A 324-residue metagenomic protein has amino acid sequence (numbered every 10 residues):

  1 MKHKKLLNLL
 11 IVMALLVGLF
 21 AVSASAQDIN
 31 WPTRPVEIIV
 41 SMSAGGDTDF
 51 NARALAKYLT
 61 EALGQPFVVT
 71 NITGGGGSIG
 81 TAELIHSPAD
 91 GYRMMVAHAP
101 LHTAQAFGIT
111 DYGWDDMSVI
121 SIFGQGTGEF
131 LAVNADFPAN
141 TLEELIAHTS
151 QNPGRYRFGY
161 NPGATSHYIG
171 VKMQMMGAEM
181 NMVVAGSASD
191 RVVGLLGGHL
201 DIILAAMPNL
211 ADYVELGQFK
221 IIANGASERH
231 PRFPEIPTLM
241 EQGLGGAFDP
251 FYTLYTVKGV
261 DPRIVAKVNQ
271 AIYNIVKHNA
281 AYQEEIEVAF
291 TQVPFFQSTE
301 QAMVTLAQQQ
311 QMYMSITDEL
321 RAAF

Functional and structural regions predicted by a protein language model:
M1-T33, F324: Short, low-complexity disordered leader/linker segments with a strong preference for bacterial N-terminal type II
Q27-D116, R155, P162-S166, M175-D201 (+3 more regions): N-terminal (or domain-start) structured segment
T33-P35, M175, P262-F324: An extracytoplasmic/periplasmic, membrane-proximal ligand-sensing/linker region
S43-G45, A99-P100, N134-A139, Y160-T165 (+4 more regions): Short coil/turn segments
L59, H86-Y92, A106-D190, F251-E285: Hinge/capping helix and adjacent helix->loop/strand transition within the periplasmic-binding protein
M95-L101, Y160-P162, S187-A188, A205-L210 (+3 more regions): Beta->alpha turn/N-cap motifs
A99-T110, Y168-M176, D201-E235: A ligand-binding cleft/hinge motif common to bilobed small-molecule-binding domains
L210-Q283, Q308-Q311: C-terminal lobe and pocket-closing loops of periplasmic/extracytoplasmic Venus-flytrap solute-binding proteins
